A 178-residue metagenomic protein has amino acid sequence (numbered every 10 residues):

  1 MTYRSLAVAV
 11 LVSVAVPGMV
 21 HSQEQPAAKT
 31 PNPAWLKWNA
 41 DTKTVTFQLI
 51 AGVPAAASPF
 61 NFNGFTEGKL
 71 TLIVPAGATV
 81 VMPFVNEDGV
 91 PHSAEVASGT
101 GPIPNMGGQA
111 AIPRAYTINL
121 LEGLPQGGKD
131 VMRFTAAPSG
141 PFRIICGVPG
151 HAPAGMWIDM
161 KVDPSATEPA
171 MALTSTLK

Functional and structural regions predicted by a protein language model:
M1-A7: Bacterial N-terminal signal peptides that target proteins for export
Y3, G18-P26: Short, low-complexity disordered leader/linker segments with a strong preference for bacterial N-terminal type II
A7-P17: Bacterial N-terminal signal peptides
Q23-K37, D41, I118-K178: Extracellular/periplasmic metallocenter environments
W35-N39, G68-V96, D130-P138, F142: Beta-strand cores of secreted/periplasmic/IMS beta-sandwich domains, seen most often in copper-related folds
T42-T79: N-terminal edge beta-strand
A51-V53, A78, V85-D88, V96-T100 (+3 more regions): A mature extracytoplasmic/lumenal domain signature
P59-F60, E87-Q126, A152-D159: Histidine- and aromatic-enriched segments that form or immediately flank copper-ligand environments
